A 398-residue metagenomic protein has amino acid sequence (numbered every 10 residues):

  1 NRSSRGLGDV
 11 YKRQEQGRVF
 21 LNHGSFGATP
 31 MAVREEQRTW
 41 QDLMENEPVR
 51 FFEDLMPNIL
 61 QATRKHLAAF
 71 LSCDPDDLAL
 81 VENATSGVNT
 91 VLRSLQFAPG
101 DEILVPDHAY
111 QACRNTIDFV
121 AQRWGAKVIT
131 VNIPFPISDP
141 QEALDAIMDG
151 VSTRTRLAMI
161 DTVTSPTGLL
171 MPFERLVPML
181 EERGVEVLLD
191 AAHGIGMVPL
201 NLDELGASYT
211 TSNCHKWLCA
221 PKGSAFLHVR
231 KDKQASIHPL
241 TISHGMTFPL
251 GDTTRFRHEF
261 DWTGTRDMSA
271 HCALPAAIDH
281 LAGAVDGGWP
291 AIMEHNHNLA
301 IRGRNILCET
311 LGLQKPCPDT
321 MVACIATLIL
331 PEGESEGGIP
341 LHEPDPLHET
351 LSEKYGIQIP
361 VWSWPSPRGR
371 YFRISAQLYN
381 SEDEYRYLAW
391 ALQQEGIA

Functional and structural regions predicted by a protein language model:
N1-L7, Y11: Single conserved hydrophobic/aromatic residue that forms the stacking wall/gate of nucleotide- or nucleobase-binding
E47-S86, N296, I301, T310-L311: Conserved N-terminal alpha-helix of the aminotransferase class I/II PLP-enzyme fold
A62-H66, L274-P316: Conserved PLP-dependent catalytic core of the aminotransferase class-I/II
D76-D77, L92-N115, K127: Conserved PLP-anchoring active-site segment centered on the Schiff-base-forming lysine
K127-I129, F135-A192, G196, W217: Active-site phosphate-binding strand-loop segment of PLP-dependent enzymes
D149, P340-E343, E349-A398: PLP-dependent enzyme catalytic core of the Aspartate aminotransferase-like
L205-L250: Active-site PLP attachment segment
E294-I301, T310-K354: Conserved PLP-binding catalytic core of the aspartate aminotransferase-like
